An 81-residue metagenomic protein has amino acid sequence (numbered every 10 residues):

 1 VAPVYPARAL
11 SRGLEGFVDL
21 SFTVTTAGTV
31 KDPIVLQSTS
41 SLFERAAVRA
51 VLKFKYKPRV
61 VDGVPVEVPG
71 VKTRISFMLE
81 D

Functional and structural regions predicted by a protein language model:
V1-T23, A46-D81: Short proline/glycine- and basic residue-enriched helix-capping loop/turn segments at helix->loop/beta transitions
L20, V30, V35-E44: Short glycine/proline-centered loop/turn elements that form peptide/ligand docking sites
T25-A27: Flexible loop/coil segments at beta-strand boundaries within sensory signal-transduction domains
T29-V30, R49: Short secondary-structure transition/capping segments
